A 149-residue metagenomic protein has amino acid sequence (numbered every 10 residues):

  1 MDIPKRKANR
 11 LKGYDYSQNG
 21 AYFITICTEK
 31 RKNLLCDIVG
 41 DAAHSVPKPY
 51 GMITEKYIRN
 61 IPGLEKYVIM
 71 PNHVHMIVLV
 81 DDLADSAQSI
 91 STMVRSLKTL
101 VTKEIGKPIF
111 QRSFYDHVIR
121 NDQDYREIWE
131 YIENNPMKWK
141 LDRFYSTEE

Functional and structural regions predicted by a protein language model:
M1-E149: Short catalytic/metal-binding and nucleic-acid-binding patches
